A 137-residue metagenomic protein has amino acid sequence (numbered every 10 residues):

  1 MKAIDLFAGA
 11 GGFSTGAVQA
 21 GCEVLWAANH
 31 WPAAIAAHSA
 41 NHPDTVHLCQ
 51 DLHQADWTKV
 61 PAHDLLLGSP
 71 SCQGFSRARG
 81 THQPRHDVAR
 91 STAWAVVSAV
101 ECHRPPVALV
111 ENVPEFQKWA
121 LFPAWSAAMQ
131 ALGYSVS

Functional and structural regions predicted by a protein language model:
M1-S137: Conserved active-site and SAM-binding loop architecture of S-adenosyl-L-methionine-dependent nucleic-acid
